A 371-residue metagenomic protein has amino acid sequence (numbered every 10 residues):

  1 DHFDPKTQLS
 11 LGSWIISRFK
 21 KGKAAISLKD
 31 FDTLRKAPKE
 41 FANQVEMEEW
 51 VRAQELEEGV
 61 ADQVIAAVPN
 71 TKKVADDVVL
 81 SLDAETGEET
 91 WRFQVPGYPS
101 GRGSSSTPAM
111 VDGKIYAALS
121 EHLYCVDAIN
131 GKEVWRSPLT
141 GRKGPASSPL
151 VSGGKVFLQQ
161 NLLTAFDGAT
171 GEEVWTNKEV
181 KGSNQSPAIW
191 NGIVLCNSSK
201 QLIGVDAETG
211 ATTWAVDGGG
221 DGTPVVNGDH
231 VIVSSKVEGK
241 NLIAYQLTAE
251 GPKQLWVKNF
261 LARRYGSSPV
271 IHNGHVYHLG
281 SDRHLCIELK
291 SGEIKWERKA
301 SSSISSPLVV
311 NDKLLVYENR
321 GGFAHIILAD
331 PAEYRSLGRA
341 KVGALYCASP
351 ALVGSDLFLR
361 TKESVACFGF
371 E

Functional and structural regions predicted by a protein language model:
D1-E371: Noncatalytic, solvent-exposed loop/strand surfaces of beta-propeller-type extracellular/periplasmic domains
